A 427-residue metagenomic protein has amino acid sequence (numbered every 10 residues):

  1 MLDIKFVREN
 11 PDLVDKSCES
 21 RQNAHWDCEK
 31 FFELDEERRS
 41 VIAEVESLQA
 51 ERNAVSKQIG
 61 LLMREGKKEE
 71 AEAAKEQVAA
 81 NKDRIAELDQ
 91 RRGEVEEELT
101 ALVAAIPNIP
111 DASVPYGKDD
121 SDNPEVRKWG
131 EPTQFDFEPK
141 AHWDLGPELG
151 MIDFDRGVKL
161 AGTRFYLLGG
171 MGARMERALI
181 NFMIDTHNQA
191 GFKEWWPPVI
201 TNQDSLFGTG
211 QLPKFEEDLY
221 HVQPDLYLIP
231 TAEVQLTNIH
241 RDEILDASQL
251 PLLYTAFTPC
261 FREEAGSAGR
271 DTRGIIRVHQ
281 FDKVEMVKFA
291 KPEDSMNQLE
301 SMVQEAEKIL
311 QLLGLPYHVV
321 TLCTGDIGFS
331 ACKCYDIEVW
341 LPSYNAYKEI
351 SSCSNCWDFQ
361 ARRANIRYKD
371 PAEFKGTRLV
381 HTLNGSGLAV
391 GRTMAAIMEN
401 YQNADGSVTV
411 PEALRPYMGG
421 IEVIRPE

Functional and structural regions predicted by a protein language model:
M1-T133, P147, M151: N-terminal alpha-helical targeting/anchoring segments
A24, K128-E427: TRNA-recognition modules of translation machinery and tRNA-sensing kinases, especially anticodon-binding
